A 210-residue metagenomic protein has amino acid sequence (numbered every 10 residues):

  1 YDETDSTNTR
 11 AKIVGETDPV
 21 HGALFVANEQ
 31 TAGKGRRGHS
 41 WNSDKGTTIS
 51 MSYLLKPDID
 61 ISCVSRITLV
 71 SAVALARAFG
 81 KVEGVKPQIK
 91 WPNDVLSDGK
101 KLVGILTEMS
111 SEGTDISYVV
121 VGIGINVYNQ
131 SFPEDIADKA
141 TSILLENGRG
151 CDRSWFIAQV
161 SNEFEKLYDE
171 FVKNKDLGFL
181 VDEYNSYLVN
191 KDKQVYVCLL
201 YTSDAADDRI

Functional and structural regions predicted by a protein language model:
Y1-V82, C151: N-terminal lobe of the biotin/lipoate ligase/transferase fold
T7, M51, D94, G124 (+1 more regions): Residue-level signal for inorganic ion chemistry
G22, P92, D192-Q194: Short, acidic/polar N-cap/turn motifs at the starts of alpha helices
A27, P87-W91: General beta-strand structural signal in soluble alpha/beta enzymes
N28-Q30, V95, I125: Active-site metal-binding loops of divalent metal-dependent hydrolases
K34, Q130, I210: Conserved protein kinase catalytic core
L69-P87, S97-L200: Long, positively charged amphipathic alpha-helical accessory segments at protein N-termini or as interdomain linkers
Y201-I210: Single conserved hydrophobic/aromatic residue that forms the stacking wall/gate of nucleotide- or nucleobase-binding
